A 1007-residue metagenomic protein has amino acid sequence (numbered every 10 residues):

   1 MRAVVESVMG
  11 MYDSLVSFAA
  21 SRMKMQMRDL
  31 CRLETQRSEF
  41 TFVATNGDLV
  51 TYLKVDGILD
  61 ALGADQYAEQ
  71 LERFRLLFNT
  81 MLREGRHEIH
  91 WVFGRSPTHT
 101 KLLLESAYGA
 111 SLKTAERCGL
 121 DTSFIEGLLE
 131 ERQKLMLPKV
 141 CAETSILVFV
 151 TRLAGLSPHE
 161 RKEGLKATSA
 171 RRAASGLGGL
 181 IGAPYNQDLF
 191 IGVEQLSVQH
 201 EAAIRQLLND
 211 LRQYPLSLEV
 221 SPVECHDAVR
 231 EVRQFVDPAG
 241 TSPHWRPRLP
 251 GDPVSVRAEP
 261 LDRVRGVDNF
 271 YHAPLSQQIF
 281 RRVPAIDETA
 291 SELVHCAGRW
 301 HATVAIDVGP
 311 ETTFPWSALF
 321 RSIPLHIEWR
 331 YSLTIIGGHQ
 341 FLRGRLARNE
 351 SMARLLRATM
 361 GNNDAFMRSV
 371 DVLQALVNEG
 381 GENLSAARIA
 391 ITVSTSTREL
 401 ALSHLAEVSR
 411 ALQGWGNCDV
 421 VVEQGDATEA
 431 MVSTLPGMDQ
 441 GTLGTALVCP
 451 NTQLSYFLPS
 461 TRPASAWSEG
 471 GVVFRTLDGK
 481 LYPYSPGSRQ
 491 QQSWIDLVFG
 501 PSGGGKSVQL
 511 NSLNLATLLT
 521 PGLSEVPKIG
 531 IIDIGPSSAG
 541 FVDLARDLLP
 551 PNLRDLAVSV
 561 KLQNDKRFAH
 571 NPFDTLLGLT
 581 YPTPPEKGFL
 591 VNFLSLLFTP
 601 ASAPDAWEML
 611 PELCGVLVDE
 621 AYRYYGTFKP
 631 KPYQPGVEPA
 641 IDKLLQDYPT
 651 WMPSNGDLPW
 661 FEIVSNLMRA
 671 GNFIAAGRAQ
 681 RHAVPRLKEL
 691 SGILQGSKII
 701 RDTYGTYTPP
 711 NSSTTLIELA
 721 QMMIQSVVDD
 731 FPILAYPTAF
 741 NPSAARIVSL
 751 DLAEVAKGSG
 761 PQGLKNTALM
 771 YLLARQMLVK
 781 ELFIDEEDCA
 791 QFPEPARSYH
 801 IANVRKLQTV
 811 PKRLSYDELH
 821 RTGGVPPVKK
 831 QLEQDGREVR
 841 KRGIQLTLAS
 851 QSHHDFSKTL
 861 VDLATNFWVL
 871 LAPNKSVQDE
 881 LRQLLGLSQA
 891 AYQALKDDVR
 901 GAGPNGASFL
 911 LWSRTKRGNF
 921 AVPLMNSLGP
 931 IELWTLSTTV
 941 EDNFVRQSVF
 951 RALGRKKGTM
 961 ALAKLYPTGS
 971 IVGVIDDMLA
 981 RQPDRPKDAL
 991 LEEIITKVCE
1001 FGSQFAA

Functional and structural regions predicted by a protein language model:
M1-T428: Extended, folded cores of ATP/NTP-driven motor/assembly subunits in large transport and secretion machines
A3-Q26, D227-G361, D426-L454, P501-G503 (+4 more regions): C-terminal regions of RecA-like/P-loop NTPase motor modules
I58, G63-E69, R73-M81, W467-S559: Glycine-rich phosphate-binding loop of nucleotide-binding enzymes
I58-D60, A64, F93-C118, T520-F628: Switch/coupling segment of Walker-type NTPase motor domains
H87, V526-K528, A744-I747, T809-R813 (+1 more regions): Loop/turn-to-beta-strand initiation segments
G416-Q490, K506, N514-A516: Phosphate-binding P-loop/Walker A region and its immediate neighborhood
K480, S488-R489, S493-G504, L510-N514 (+2 more regions): Conserved P-loop NTPase motor cores
G626-A756, Q762-M777, A902-A1007: Conserved P-loop NTPase motor module
